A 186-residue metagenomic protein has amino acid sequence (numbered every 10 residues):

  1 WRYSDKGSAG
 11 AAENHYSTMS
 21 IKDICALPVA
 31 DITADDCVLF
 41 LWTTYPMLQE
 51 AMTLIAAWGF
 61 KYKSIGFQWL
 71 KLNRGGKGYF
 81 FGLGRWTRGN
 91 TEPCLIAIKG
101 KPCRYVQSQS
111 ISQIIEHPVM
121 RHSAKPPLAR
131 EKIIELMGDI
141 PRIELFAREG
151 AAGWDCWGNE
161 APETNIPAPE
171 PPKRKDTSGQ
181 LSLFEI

Functional and structural regions predicted by a protein language model:
W1-I186: Class I S-adenosyl-L-methionine-dependent methyltransferase catalytic core
